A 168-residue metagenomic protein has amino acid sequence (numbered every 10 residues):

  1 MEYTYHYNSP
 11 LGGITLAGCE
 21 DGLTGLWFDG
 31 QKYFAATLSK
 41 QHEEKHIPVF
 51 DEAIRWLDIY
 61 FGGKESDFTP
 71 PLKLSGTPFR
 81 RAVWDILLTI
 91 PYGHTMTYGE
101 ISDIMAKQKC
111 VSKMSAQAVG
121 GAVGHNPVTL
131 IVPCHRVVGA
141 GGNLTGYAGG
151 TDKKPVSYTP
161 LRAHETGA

Functional and structural regions predicted by a protein language model:
Y3-P10, R55, K64-R162: Nucleic acid-binding interface residues in structured DNA/RNA-binding domains, emphasizing the DNA-engaging scaffolds
G13-G18: Broad, structure-driven detector of short, well-ordered beta-strand segments within folded domains
E20-T69: Compact structured core domains
K32, N143, G167: Flexible, active-site-proximal loop/turn residues at the rims of small-molecule/cofactor binding pockets and catalytic
P160, G167-A168: Single conserved hydrophobic/aromatic residue that forms the stacking wall/gate of nucleotide- or nucleobase-binding
